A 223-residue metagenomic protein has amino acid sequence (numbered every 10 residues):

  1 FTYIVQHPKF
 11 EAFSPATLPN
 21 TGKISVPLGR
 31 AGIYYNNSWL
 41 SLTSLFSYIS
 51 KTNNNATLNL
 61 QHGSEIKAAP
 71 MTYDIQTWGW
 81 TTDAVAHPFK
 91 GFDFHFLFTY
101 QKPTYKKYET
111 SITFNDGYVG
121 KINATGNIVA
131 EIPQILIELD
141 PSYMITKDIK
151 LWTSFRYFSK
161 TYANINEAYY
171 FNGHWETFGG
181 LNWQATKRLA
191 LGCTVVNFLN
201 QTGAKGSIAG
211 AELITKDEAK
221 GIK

Functional and structural regions predicted by a protein language model:
F1-P8, N36-S41, L45-N55, H62 (+1 more regions): Gram-negative outer-membrane beta-barrel transporters
F13-A31, A84-F89, D93-F98, N127-K223: Conserved C-terminal beta-signal and adjacent last beta-strands/turns of outer-membrane beta-barrel proteins
N55-T57, C193: Short, charged, solvent-exposed linker or helix-capping segments at domain edges/interfaces that act as flexible hinges
